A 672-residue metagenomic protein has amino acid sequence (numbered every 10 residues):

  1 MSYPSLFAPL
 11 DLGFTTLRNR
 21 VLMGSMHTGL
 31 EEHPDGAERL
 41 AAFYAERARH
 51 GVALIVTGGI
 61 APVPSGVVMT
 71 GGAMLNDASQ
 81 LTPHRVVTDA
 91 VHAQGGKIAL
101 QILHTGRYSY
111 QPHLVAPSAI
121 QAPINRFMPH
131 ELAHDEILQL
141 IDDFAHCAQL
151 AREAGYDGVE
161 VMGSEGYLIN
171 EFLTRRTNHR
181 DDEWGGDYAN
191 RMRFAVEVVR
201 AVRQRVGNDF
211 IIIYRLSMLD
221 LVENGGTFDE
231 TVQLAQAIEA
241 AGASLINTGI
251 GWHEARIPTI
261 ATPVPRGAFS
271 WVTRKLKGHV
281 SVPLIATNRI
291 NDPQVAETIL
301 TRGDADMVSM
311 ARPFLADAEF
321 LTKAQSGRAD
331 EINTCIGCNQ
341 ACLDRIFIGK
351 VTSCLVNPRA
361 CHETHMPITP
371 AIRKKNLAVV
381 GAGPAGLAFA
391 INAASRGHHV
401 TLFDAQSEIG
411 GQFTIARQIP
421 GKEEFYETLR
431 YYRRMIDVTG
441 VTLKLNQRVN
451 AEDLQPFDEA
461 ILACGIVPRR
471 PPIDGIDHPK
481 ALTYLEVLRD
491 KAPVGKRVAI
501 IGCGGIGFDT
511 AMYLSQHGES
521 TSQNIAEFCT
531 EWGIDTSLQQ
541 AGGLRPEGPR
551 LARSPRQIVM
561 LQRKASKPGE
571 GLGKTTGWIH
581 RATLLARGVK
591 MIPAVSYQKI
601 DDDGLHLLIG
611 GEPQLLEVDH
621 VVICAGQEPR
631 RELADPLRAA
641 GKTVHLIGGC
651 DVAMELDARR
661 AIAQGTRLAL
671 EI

Functional and structural regions predicted by a protein language model:
M1-V380, P384, F389-V400, E408 (+1 more regions): Flavin-dependent oxidoreductase catalytic cores
V199, E363-I372, A382, S395 (+4 more regions): Flanking helices and flexible, charged tails adjoining ferredoxin-like Fe-S electron-transfer domains in multi-subunit
T259-P265, P367-T369, K374, I415-E427 (+3 more regions): Short, contiguous acidic/charged loop-to-helix segments that flank catalytic cores in large enzymes
D304, I436-L443, D477-A481, S554-R556 (+2 more regions): A short helix-to-beta-strand connector/capping loop
K375-L402, K444-E452, P456, C464-I473 (+3 more regions): Rossmann-like dinucleotide/flavin-binding elements
G411-F457, G569-V595: N-terminal Rossmann-like dinucleotide/flavin-binding domain of flavoprotein oxidoreductases that bind FAD/FMN
